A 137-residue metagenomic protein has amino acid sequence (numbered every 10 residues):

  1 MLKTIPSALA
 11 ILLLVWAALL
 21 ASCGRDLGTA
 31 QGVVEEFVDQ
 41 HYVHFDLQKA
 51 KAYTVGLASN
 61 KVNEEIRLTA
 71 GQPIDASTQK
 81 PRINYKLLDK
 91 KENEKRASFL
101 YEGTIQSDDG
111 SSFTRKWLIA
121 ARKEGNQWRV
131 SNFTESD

Functional and structural regions predicted by a protein language model:
L2-I5, L20-V43: Short, low-complexity N-terminal intrinsically disordered segments enriched in polar/charged residues
I5-S7, G125: Residue-level detector of intrinsically disordered/flexible regions characterized by low predicted structural confidence
L9-L19: Bacterial N-terminal signal peptides
G28-G32, H44-F45, G56, S111-R115: Soluble non-cytosolic domains of exported or imported proteins
Q31-V38, L47, K51, I66-R67 (+1 more regions): Extracytoplasmic/secreted envelope proteins and their assembly/folding machinery, especially bacterial periplasmic
L47-S98: Short solvent-exposed beta->alpha transition segments
K91-D137: Exposed beta-sheet edge and beta->alpha loop/turn motif
